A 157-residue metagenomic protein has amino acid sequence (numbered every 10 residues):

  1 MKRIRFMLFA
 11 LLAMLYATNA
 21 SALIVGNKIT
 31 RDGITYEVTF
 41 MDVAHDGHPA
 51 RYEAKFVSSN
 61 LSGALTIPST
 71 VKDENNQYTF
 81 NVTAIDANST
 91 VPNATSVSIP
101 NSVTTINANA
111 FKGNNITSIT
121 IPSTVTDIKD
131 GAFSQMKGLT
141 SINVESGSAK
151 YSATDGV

Functional and structural regions predicted by a protein language model:
M1-L8: Bacterial N-terminal signal peptides that target proteins for export
F9-A10, A20: Cleavable N-terminal signal peptides
L23-I29: Cleaved targeting-peptide boundary
D32-I34, V38-D42: Extracellular, modular beta-sheet/disulfide-rich ectodomains of secreted and cell-surface proteins
D42-G47, N60-A84, P92-T105, G113-D127 (+1 more regions): Structural signature of tandem-repeat unit edges
P49-K55: Non-globular, low-complexity intrinsically disordered regions
